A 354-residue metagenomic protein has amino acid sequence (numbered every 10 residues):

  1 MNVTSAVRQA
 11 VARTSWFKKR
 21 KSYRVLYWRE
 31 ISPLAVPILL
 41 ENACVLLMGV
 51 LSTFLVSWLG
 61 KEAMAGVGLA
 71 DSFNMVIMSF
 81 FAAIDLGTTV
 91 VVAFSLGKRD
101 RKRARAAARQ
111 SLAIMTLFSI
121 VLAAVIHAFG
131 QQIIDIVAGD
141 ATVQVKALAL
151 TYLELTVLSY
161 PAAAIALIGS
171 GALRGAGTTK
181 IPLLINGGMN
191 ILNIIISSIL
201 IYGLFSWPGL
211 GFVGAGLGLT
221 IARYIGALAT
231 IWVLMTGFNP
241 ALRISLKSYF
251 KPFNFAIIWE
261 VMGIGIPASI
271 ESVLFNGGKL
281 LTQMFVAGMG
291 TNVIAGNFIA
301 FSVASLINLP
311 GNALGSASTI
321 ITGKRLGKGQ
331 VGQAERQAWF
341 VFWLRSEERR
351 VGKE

Functional and structural regions predicted by a protein language model:
M1-I38, V92-S159, W207-I266, T322-E354: Short alpha-helical transmembrane segments in multi-pass integral membrane proteins
K18, S22, W28, L34-V36 (+14 more regions): Short leucine-rich amphipathic alpha-helices used at interfaces
R29-T89, A93, G263-V286: Signature of the first transmembrane helix
L39, A43, L47, L51 (+12 more regions): Generic alpha-helical transmembrane segments of integral inner-membrane proteins, especially permease/transport modules
L47-A65, I134-V143, I199-L210, V273-L306 (+1 more regions): Helix-terminus/linker motif at the lipid-water interface of multi-pass membrane proteins
M64-A124, A163-P182, G296-R350: Small-residue-rich hydrophobic transmembrane alpha-helices
I165-G169, A241-L246, A268-N276, L314-S318: Juxtamembrane/interfacial segments around transmembrane helices
G177-L184, G188, L210-G216: Short, non-helical or kinked segments that cap or interrupt transmembrane helices
